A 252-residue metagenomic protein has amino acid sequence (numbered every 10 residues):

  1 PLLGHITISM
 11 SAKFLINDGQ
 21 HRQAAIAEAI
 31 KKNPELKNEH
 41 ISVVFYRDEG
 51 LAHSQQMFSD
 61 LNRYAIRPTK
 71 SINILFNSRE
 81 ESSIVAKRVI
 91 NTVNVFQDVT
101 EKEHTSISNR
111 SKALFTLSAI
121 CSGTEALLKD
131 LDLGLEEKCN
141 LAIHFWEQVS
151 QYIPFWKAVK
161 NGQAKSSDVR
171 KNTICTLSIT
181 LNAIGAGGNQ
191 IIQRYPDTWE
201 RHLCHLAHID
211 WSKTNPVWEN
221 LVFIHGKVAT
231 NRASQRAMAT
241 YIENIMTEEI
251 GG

Functional and structural regions predicted by a protein language model:
P1-G252: Accessory terminal alpha-helical modules
